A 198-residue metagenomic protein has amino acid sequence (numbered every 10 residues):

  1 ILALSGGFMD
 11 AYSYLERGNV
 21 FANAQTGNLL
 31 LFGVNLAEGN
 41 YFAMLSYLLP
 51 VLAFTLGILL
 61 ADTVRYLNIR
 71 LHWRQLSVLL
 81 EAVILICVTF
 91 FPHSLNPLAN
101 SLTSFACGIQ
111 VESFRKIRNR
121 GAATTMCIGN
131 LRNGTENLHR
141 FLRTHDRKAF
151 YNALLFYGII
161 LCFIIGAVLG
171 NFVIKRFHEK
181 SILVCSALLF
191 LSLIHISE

Functional and structural regions predicted by a protein language model:
L2-G6, L49, A53-G57, A61 (+5 more regions): Alpha-helical transmembrane segments in multi-pass membrane proteins
L4, N96-G121: Hydrophobic core of transmembrane alpha-helices in multi-pass small-molecule transporters, especially MFS/SLC-type
A24-G39: Perimembrane loop-to-helix junctions flanking transmembrane segments
L60-R70, I174: Helix-to-loop junctions at the C-terminal end of transmembrane segments in multipass secondary transporters
Y66-L79, E179-K180: Cytoplasmic membrane-interface "Motif A"-like loop-to-helix N-cap segments of 12-TM Major Facilitator Superfamily
A82-H93: C-terminal ends and interior cores of transmembrane alpha-helices in multi-pass membrane transporters/permeases
I182-L193: Symmetry-related core transmembrane helices of the 12-TM Major Facilitator Superfamily/SLC fold
I194-E198: Conserved small/polar residues in nucleotide/adenosyl-binding loops
